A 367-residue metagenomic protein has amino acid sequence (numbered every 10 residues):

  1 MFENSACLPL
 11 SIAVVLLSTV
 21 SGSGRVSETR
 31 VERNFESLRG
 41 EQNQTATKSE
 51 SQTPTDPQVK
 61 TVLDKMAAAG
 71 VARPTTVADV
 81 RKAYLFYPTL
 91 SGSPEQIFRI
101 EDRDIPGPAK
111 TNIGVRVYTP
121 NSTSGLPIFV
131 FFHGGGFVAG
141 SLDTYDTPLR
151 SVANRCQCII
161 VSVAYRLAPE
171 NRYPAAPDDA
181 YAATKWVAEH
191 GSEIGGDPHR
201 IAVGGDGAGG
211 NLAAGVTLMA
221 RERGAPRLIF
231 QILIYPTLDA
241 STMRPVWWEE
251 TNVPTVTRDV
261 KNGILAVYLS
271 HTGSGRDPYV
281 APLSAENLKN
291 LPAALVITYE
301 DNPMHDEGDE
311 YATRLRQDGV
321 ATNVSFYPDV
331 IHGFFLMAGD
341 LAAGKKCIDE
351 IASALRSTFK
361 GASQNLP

Functional and structural regions predicted by a protein language model:
M1-P9: Bacterial N-terminal signal peptides that target proteins for export
P9-T19: Bacterial N-terminal signal peptides
V20-R30: Signal peptide processing junction and immediate N-terminal pro/mature segment of secreted/exported proteins
E28-V77, Y87-P367: Alpha/beta-hydrolase superfamily serine-hydrolase fold, recognizing
